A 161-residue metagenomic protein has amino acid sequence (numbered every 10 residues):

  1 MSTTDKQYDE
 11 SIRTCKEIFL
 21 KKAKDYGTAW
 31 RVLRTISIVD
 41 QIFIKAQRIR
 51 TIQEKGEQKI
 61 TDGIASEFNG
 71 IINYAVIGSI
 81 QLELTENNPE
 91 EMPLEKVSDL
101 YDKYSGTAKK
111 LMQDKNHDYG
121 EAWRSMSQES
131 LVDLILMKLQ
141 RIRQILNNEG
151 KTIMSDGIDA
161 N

Functional and structural regions predicted by a protein language model:
M1-N161: Intrinsically disordered, low-complexity regulatory regions that flank transcription factor DNA-binding cores
